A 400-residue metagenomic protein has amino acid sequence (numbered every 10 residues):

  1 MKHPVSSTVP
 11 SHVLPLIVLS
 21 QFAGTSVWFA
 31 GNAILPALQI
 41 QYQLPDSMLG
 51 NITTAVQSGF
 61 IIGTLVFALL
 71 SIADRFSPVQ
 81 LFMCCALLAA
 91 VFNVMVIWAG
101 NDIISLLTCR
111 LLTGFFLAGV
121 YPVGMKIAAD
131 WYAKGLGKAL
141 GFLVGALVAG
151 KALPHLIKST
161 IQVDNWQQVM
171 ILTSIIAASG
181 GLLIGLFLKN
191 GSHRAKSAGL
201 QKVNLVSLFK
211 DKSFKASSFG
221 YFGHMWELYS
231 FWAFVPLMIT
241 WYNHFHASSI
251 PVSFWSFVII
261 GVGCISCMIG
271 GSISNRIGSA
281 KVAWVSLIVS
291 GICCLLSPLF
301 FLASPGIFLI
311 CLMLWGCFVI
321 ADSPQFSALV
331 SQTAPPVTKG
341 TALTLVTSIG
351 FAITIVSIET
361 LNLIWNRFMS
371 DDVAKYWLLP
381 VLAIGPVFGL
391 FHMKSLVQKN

Functional and structural regions predicted by a protein language model:
G31-N32, S213-C264, S357-I358: Extracytoplasmic gate region of multi-pass secondary transporters
T64-I103: Conserved MFS/SLC helix-loop-helix module at the cytosolic interface between two early adjacent transmembrane helices
T64-S77, C267-S279, W365-N366: Helix-to-loop junctions at the C-terminal end of transmembrane segments in multipass secondary transporters
F92, I104-G119, G306-A321: Hydrophobic core of transmembrane alpha-helices in multi-pass small-molecule transporters, especially MFS/SLC-type
C109-G145: Cytoplasmic helix-loop-helix junction between adjacent transmembrane helices in 12-TM secondary transporters
K134, F142-L188, S192: Helix-loop-helix hairpin linking two adjacent transmembrane segments in secondary transporters
G181-F187, K375-N400: Multi-pass alpha-helical transporter architecture, strongest for 12-TM Major Facilitator/SLC carriers used
G278-F326: C-terminal transmembrane helical hairpin of 12-TM major facilitator-type secondary transporters
